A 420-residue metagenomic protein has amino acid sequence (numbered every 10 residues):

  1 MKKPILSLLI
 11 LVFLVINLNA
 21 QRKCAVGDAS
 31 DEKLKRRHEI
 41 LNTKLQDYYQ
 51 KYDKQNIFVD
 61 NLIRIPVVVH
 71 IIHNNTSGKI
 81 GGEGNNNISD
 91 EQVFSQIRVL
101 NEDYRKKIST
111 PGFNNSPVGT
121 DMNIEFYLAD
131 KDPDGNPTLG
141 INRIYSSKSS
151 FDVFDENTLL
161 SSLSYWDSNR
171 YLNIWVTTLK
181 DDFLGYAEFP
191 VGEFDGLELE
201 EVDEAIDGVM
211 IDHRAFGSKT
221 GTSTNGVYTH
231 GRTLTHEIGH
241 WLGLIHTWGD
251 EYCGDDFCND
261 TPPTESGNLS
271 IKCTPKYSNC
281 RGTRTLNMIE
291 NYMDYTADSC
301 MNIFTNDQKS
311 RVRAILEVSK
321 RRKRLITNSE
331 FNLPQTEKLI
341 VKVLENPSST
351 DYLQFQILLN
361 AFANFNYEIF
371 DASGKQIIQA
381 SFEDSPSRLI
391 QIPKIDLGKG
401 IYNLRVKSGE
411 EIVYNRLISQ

Functional and structural regions predicted by a protein language model:
M1-A29, L100, L389-I392, Y414: Bacterial Sec-dependent N-terminal signal peptides
K3-P4, Q379-E383, K399-Q420: C-terminal tail/sorting-segment detector
Q21-S168, T178: Propeptide-to-catalytic entry region of secreted or membrane-anchored zinc metalloproteases
F154-H246: Active-site-proximal segment of zinc-dependent metalloprotease catalytic domains
G217, G221-N302: The catalytic-center signature of Zn2+-dependent metalloproteases
M301-K338: A recurrent domain-boundary module in secreted/ectodomain proteins
Q335-N360, F370-K375, K399, L417-Q420: Surface-exposed, proline-anchored Ser/Thr-rich loop/turn motifs
Q354, Q376-L397: Glycine-centered tight-turn motifs at strand-turn-strand junctions
